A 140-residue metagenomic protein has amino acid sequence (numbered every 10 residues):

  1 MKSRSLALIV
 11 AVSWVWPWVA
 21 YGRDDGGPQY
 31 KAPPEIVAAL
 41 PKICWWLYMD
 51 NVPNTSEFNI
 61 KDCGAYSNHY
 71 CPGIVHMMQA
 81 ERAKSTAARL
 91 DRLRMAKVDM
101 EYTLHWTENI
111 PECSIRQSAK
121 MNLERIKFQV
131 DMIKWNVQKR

Functional and structural regions predicted by a protein language model:
M1-K2: N-terminal secretory signal peptides that target proteins for export/translocation
S5-S13: Sec-dependent N-terminal signal peptides
Y21-P72: N-terminal alpha-helical interaction modules that lie
N51-C63, Y102-S118: Flexible helix-coil transition and linker loops at the boundaries of alpha-helical arrays
D62-A83, E112-M132: Amphipathic alpha-helical repeat scaffolds of TPR domains
A80-M95, K127-R140: Short coil/turn connectors between adjacent alpha-helices in alpha-solenoid helical repeat scaffolds
